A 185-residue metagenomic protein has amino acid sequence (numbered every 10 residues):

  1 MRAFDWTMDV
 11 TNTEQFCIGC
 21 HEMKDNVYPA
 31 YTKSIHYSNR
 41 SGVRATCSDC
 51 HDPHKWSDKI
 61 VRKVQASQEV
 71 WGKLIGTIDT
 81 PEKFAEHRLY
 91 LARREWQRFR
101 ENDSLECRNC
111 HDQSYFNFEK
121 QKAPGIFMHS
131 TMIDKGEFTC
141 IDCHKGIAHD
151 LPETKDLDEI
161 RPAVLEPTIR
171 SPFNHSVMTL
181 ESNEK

Functional and structural regions predicted by a protein language model:
M1-K185: Short sequence/structural segments immediately N-terminal
